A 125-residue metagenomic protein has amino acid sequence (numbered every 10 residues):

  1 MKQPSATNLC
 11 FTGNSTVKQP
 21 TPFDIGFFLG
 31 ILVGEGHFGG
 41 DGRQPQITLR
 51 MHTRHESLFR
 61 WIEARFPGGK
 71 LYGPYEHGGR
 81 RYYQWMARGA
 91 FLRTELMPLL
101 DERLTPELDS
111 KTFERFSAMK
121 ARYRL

Functional and structural regions predicted by a protein language model:
M1-L125: Internal intein/HINT superfamily modules and their associated LAGLIDADG
